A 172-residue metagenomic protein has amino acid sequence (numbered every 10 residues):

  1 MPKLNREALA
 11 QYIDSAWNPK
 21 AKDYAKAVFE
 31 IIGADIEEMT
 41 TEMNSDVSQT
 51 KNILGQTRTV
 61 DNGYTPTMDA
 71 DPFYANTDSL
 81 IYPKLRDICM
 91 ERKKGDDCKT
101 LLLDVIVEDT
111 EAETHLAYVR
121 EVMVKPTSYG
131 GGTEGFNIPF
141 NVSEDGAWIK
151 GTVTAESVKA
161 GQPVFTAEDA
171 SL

Functional and structural regions predicted by a protein language model:
M1-A75, E121-E134: Solvent-exposed edge beta-strands and adjacent loop segments that serve as assembly or binding interfaces
K3, I53-V119, I149-V158: Extracellular/virion structural assembly segments
A34-E37, D104-K150: Short beta-strand and beta-hairpin "edge-sheet" elements
M68-A75, G130-A147, G161-A167: Short, highly charged low-complexity linear segments
D87-K93, V122-P126, S143, A160-V164: Short, low-complexity, polar/charged sequence segments that are solvent-exposed and flexible
T152-L172: Intrinsically disordered, low-complexity terminal/linker regions enriched in Pro/Ser/Gly and acidic residues
